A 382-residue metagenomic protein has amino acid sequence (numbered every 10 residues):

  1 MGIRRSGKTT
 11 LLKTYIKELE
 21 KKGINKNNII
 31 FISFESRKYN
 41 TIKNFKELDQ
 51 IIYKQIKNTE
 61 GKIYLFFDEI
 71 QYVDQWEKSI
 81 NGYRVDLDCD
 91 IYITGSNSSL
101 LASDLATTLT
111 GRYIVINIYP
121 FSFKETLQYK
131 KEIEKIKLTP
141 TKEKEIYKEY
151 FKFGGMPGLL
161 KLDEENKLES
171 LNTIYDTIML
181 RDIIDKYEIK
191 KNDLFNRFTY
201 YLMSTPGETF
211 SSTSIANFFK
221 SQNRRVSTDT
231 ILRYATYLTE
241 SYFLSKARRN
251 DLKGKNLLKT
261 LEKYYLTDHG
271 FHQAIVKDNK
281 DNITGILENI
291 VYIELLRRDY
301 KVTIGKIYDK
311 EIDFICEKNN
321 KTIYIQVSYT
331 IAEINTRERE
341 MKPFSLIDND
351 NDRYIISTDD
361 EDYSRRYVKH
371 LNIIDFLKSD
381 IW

Functional and structural regions predicted by a protein language model:
R5: Walker A (P-loop) phosphate-binding loop of P-loop NTPases
K8: Conserved lysine of the Walker
L12, S122, V291, L295 (+2 more regions): Conserved catalytic cores of phosphodiester-cleaving nucleases, focusing on short active-site segments
I30-G61: Short glycine-rich substrate-engagement loop in P-loop NTPases that contacts/grips substrate
N58-W76: Conserved P-loop NTPase "ATPase switch" module shared by AAA+ and STAND
S98, S103-T209: Interdomain motor-coupling "hinge/lid" segment immediately C-terminal to the ATP-binding subdomain of NTP-driven enzymes
E164-K321: Accessory nucleic acid-recognition modules appended to NTPase machines
D359-W382: Domain-level recognition of nuclease-like catalytic cores that cleave nucleotide substrates
